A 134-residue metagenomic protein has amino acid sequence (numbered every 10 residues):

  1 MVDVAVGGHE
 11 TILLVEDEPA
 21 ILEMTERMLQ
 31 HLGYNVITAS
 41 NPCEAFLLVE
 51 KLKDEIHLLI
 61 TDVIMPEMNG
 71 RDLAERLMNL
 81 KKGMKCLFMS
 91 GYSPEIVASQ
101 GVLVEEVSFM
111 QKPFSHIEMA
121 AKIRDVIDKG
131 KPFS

Functional and structural regions predicted by a protein language model:
M1-L13, Q100: Disordered, acidic interdomain junction associated with two-component signaling
E16: Conserved acidic carboxylate
E23-H31: Charged docking surfaces used in two-component/phosphorelay signaling
G33-N41, L48, M110: Short hydrophobic/Thr-rich beta-strand motif most characteristic of the beta2 strand and flanking loop of CheY-like
N41-E44, N69-L73: Acidic catalytic/metal-coordinating carboxylates
D62: Active-site residues of response regulator receiver
M65: Receiver (REC) domain active-site loop signature in two-component systems and cognate sites in sensor histidine kinases
D72, R76-K112, H116-D125: Alpha4 helix (beta4-alpha4-beta5 surface) of REC/receiver domains from two-component response regulators
